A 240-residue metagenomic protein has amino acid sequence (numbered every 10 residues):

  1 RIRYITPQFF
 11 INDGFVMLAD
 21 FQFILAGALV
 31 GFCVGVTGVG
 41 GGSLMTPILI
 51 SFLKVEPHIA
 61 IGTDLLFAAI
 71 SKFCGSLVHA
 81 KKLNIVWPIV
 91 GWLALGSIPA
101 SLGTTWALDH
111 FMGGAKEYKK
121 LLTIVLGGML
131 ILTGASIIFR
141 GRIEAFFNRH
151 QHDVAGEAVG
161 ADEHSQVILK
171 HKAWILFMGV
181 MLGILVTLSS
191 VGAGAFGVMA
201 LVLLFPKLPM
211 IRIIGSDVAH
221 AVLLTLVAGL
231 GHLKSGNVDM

Functional and structural regions predicted by a protein language model:
R1-A26, V30, S51, A80-L188 (+2 more regions): Juxtamembrane transmembrane-helix boundary motif
G38-M45, S190-V198: Transmembrane helix boundary and interhelical junction motifs in multipass membrane proteins
G40-W92: Juxtamembrane transmembrane-helix termini in multi-pass membrane transport proteins
M45-I59, F196-R212: Interfacial segments of multi-pass membrane proteins
T46-P47, F73-K82, G183-T187, G197-M199 (+2 more regions): Generic transmembrane alpha-helix signature in multi-pass membrane proteins, especially transporters/channels
P47, D64, T105-W106, M199: Transmembrane alpha-helix boundary and packing residues in multipass membrane permease domains and related
G62-L66, W92-L93, Y118, V125 (+1 more regions): Hydrophobic core positions of alpha-helical segments in small-molecule transporters and transporter systems
A69, F73, A94-L102, V222 (+1 more regions): Hydrophobic/small/kink-forming positions within alpha-helical transmembrane segments of polytopic membrane proteins
